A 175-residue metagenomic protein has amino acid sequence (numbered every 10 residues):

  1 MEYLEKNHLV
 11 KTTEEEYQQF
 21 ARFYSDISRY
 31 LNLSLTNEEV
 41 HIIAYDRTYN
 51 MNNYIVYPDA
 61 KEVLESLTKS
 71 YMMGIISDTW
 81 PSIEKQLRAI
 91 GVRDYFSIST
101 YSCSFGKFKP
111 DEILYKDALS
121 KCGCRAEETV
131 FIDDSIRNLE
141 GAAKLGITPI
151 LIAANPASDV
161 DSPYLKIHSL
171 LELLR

Functional and structural regions predicted by a protein language model:
M1-P58: N-terminal helical cap/lid subdomain that shapes the substrate entry/recognition surface in HAD-like hydrolases
V10-K11, Y49-M51, S70, S102 (+1 more regions): Short, contiguous strand/loop micro-motifs
S34-E38, E65, T79-R175: Asp-based, Mg2+/Mn2+-dependent phosphohydrolase catalytic module
D59-S70: Catalytic-core regions built around general acid/base machinery
S70-M72, G146: Glycine-centered short loops/turns at secondary-structure junctions
I75: Phosphate-binding loop of NTP-binding sites
